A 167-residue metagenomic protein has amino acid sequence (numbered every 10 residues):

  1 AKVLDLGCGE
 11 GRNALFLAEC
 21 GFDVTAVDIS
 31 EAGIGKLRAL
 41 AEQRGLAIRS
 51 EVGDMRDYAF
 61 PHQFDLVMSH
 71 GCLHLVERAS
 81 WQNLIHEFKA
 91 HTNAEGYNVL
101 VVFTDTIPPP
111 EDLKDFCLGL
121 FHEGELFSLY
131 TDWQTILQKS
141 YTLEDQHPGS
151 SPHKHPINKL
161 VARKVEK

Functional and structural regions predicted by a protein language model:
V3-H62, V76-N83, E87, Y97-K167: Class I (Rossmann-like) S-adenosyl-L-methionine-dependent methyltransferase catalytic domain, capturing the SAM-binding
D65: Conserved acidic residues
M68: A conserved beta-strand element that flanks and buttresses the S-adenosyl-L-methionine
G71-C72: Short catalytic micro-motifs in class I SAM-dependent methyltransferases
